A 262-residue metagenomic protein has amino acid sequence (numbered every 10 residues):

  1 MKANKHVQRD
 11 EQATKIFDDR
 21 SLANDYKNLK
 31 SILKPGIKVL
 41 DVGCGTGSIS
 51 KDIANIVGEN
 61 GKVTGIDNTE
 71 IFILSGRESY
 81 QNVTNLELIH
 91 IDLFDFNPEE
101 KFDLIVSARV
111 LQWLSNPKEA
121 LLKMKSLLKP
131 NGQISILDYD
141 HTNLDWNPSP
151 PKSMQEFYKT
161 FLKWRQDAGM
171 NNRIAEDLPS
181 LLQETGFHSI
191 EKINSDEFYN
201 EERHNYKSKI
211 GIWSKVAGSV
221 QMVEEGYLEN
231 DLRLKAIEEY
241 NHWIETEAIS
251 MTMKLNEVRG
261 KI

Functional and structural regions predicted by a protein language model:
A3-K5, E11, E191-I249: C-terminal helical/coil "lid" or tail adjacent to the Rossmann-like core of SAM-dependent
D19-P35, D52: Conserved alpha-helix/loop element of class I SAM-dependent methyltransferases that forms part of the SAM/SAH-binding
K34, G58, L114-S115, L128-P130: Helix-to-beta-strand junctions that scaffold the AdoMet/dcAdoMet cofactor pocket in Class I SAM-dependent enzymes
L40-V42, T46-D95: Class I SAM-dependent methyltransferase SAM/SAH-binding core
F94-I105: A short acidic, Gly/Pro-enriched loop at the edge of an enzyme's catalytic core that lines a small-molecule cofactor
D103-P117: A short SAM/SAH-binding and catalytic strip from SAM-dependent methyltransferases
K118-Q133: A short glycine-rich, Lys/Arg-flanked "PGG" loop and its adjoining helix->strand segment in the class I
S135-R203: Conserved catalytic/acceptor-binding region of the Class I
